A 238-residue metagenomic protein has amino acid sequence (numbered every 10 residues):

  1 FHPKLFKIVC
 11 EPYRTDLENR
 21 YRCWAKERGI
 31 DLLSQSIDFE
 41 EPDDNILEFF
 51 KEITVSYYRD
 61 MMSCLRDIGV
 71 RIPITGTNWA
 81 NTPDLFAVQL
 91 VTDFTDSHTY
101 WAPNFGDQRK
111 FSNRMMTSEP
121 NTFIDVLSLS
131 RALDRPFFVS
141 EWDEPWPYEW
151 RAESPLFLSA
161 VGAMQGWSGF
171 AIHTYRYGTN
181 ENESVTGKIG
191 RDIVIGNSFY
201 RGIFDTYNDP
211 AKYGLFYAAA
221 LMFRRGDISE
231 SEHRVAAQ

Functional and structural regions predicted by a protein language model:
F1-C64, N78-T82: Polysaccharide-binding and catalytic clefts of secreted carbohydrate-active enzymes
K4-L5, V88-Q89, F105-K110, E149-R151 (+2 more regions): Short, solvent-exposed loop/turn and secondary-structure capping segments
P12, C64-I68, V161-Q165, H173: Structured segments of extracytoplasmic/periplasmic soluble domains in secreted or envelope-associated proteins
D44, E48, E52-S63, D67-P147: Glycoside hydrolase catalytic-domain groove-lining segments
P73-T75, D125-S128, D134-V139, P147 (+2 more regions): Substrate-binding and catalytic surfaces of secreted/luminal carbohydrate-active proteins
V91-T95, A152-L158, V185-F199: Short secondary-structure boundary/capping segments
A163-Q238: Aromatic- and carboxylate-lined catalytic core of secreted/periplasmic carbohydrate-active enzymes
